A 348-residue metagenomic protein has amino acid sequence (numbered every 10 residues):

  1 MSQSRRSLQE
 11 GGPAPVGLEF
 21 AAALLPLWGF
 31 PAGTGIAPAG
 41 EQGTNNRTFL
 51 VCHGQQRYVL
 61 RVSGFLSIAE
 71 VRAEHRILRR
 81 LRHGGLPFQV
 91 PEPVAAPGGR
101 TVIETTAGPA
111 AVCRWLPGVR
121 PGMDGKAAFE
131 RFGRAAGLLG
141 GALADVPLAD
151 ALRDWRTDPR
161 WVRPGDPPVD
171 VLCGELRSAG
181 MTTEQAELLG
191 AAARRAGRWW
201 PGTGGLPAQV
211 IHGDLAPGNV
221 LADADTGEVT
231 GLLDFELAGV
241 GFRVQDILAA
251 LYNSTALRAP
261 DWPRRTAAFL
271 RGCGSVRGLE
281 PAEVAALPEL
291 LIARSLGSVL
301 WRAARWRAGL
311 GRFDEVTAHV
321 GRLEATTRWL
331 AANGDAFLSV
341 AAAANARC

Functional and structural regions predicted by a protein language model:
M1-G35: Juxta-kinase regulatory segment immediately upstream of eukaryotic protein kinase catalytic domains
S2, G122-E184, L206-A208, D314-T317: A cross-family kinase active-site recognition segment
S2-R5, V171-S178, S298-C348: ATP/Mg2+ or Mg2+-diphosphate-binding catalytic cores that bind nucleotide phosphates or diphosphates via glycine-rich
V16-W28, L148-D150, P167-G213, D223-D225 (+1 more regions): An alpha-helical support segment within catalytic cores of ATP-dependent transferases
E41-G54, V59-L60, P93, G197-Q245: Active-site acidic catalytic loop and adjacent metal/ATP-binding pocket of ATP-dependent phosphoryl transfer enzymes
V62-A107, D124-R131: A conserved alpha-helical element in kinase catalytic cores
T106-G118: Conserved short submotifs of the Hanks-type protein kinase catalytic core that shape the nucleotide-binding pocket
V244-G278, I292-L310: Active-site activation/catalytic loop segments of kinase-like enzymes and analogous catalytic loops in related
